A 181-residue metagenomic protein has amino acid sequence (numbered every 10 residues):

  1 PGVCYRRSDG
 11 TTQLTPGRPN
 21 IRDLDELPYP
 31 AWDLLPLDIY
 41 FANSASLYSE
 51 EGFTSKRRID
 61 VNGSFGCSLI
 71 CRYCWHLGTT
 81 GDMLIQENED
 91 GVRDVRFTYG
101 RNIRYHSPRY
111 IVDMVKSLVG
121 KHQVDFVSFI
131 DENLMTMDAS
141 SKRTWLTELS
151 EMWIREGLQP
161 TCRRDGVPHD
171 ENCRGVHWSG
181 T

Functional and structural regions predicted by a protein language model:
P1-D23: Glycine-rich beta-alpha loop elements in corrinoid/cobalamin-binding modules across cobalamin-dependent enzymes
V3, L27, F129: Conserved, mostly hydrophobic/aromatic
R6, G17-R18, P30, S64-G66: Structured loops at beta-to-helix junctions and adjacent beta-edge loops in soluble globular domains
R18-I39: Conserved ATP/PPi-binding loop(s) of AMP-dependent carboxylate-activating enzymes
D33-T181: Radical SAM [4Fe-4S] cluster-binding motif and immediate context
